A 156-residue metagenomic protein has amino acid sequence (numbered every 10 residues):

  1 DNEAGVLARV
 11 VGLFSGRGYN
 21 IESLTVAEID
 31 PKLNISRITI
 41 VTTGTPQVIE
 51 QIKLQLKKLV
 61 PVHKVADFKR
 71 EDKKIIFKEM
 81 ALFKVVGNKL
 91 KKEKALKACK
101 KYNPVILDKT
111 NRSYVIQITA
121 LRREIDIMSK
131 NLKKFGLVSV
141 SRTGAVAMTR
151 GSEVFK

Functional and structural regions predicted by a protein language model:
N2-S36, V41-K156: Long, contiguous binding/interaction regions
